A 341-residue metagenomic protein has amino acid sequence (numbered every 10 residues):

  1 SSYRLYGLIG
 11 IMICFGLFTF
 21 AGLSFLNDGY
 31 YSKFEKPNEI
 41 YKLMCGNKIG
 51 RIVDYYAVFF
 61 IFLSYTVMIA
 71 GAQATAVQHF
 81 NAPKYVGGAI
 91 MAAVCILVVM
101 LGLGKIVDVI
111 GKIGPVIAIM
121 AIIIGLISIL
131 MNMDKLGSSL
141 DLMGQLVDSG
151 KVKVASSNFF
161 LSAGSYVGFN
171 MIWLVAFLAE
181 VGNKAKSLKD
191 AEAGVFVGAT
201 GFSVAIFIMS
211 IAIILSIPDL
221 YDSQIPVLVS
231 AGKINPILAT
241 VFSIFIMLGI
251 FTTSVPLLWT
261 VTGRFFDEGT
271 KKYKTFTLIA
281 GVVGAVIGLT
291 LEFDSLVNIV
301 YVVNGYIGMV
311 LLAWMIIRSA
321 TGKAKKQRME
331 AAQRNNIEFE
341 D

Functional and structural regions predicted by a protein language model:
S1, G10-I11, A57-I61, Y65 (+3 more regions): Hydrophobic, membrane-embedded alpha-helices of multi-pass small-molecule transporters
S2-G7, Y30-I61, Q78-K84, V227-F242 (+2 more regions): Transmembrane-helix boundary/entry motifs in multi-pass membrane transporters
S2-S24, A193-F207, V302-V310: Extracellular loop-to-transmembrane helix junctions
G10-G16, V53-V58, Q78-G102, I119-A121 (+5 more regions): Transmembrane alpha-helical segments of multi-pass small-molecule transport proteins
A21-N27, M131-K135, S165-Y166, V197-V229: Extracellular/periplasmic helix-exit of transmembrane alpha-helices
E39, V147-V152, I213-P236: Membrane-interface interhelical connector segments
G71-Q78, A93-G114, K184-S187, G284-I299: Membrane-water interface regions at transmembrane-helix termini and the short interhelical loops of multi-pass membrane
C95, V99, I117-D148, L312-M329: Hydrophobic alpha-helical segments and their helix-loop junctions in multi-pass secondary transporters
